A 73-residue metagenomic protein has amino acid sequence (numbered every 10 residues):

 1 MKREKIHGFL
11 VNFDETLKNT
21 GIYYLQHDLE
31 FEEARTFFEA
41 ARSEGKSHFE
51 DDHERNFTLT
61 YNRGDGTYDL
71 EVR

Functional and structural regions predicted by a protein language model:
M1-F37: N-terminal acidic leader/helix
I6, N19, S43, N62-G64: Intrinsically disordered, low-complexity segments enriched in small/polar residues
L25-L29, A34-N56: Short glycine-rich, low-complexity/disordered patches
K46-R73: Short, compact, well-ordered microdomains
